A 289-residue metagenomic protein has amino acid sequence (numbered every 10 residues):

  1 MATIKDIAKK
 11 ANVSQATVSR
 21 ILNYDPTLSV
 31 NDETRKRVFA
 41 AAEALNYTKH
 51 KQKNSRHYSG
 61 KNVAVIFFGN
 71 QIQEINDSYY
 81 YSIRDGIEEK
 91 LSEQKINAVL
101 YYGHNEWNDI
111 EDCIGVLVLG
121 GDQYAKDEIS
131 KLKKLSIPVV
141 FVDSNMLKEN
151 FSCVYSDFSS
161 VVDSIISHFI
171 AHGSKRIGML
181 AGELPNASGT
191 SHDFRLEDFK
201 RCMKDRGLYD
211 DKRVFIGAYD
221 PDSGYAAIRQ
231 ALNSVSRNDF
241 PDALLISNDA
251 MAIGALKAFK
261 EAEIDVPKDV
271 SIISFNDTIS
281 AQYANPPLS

Functional and structural regions predicted by a protein language model:
M1-S59: N-terminal helix-turn-helix DNA-binding module of bacterial transcription factors
A2, Y58-S167, A171, A231 (+1 more regions): Alpha-helical recognition/docking segments in bacterial nutrient-uptake and carbohydrate-utilization systems
A41, G86, K90, K131 (+3 more regions): Alpha-helical structural signal in soluble globular domains
T48, K175, Y209-D210, D265: Conserved H-loop
N70-D77, Y102-E106, V154-S164, L180-K204 (+3 more regions): Hinge/beta->alpha junction and helix N-cap segments in small-molecule ligand-binding domains
D112-G120, G178-A181, V214, S236-N248 (+1 more regions): Periplasmic-binding protein-like
R229, N233-S289: Flexible loop/turn connectors
